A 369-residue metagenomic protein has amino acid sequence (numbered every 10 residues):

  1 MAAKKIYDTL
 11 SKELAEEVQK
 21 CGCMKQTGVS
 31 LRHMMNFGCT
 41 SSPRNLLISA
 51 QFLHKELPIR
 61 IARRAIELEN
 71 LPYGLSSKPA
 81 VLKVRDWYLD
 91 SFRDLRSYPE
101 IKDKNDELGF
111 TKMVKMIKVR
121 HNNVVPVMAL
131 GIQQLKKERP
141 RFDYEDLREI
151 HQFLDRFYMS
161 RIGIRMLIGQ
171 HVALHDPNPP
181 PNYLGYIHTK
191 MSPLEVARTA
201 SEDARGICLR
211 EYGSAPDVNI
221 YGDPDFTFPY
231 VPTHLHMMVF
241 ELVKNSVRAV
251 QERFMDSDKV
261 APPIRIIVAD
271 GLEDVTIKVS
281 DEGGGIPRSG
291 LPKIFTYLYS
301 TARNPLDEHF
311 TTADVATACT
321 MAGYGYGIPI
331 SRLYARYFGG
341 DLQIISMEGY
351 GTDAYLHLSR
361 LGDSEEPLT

Functional and structural regions predicted by a protein language model:
A3-D217, F228, P232-H236: Signal-transmission coiled-coils
V231, K244-E282, L306-V315, T320: ATP-lid-like helix-loop hinge signature
R265-I267, Q343-I345, Y355: Short beta-strand patches within cytosolic ATPase/nucleotide-binding catalytic cores
D274, G285, G325, M347-Y355 (+1 more regions): Glycine-rich nucleotide-binding loop
I286-D314: Short conserved segment of the HATPase_c
T301, S359-S364: Two-component histidine kinase transmitter core
V315-T317, G339-I345: Glycine-rich ATP-binding loops of the HATPase_c
A322-Y326, I330-G339: Conserved glycine-/histidine-rich ATP-lid loop and adjacent helix of the Bergerat-fold HATPase_c
